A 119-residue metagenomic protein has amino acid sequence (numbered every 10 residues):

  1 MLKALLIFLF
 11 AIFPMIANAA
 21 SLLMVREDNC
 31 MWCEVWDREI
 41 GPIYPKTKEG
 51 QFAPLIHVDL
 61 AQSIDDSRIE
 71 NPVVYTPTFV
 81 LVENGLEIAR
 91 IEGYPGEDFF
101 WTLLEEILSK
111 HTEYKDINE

Functional and structural regions predicted by a protein language model:
A4-F13: Sec-dependent N-terminal signal peptides
F13-A19: Sec/Tat signal peptide C-region and signal peptidase I cleavage site
V25-E27, K48-D65: Thiol-based oxidoreductase modules, predominantly thioredoxin-like and allied folds used for disulfide exchange
R26-W32, Y75: Short pre-active-site segment immediately N-terminal to redox-active cysteine/selenocysteine motifs in thiol-based
C33-E49: Typically the conserved alpha-helix immediately C-terminal to a functionally engaged Cys/Sec in thioredoxin-like
D65-P72: Short amphipathic alpha-helix with an adjacent loop that forms part of the alpha/beta core around
Y75-R90: A short, hydrophobic beta-strand/beta-hairpin element that forms part of a small beta-sheet core
G96-E119: Thiol-/selenol-based redox modules, centered on thioredoxin-like and closely related oxidoreductase domains
